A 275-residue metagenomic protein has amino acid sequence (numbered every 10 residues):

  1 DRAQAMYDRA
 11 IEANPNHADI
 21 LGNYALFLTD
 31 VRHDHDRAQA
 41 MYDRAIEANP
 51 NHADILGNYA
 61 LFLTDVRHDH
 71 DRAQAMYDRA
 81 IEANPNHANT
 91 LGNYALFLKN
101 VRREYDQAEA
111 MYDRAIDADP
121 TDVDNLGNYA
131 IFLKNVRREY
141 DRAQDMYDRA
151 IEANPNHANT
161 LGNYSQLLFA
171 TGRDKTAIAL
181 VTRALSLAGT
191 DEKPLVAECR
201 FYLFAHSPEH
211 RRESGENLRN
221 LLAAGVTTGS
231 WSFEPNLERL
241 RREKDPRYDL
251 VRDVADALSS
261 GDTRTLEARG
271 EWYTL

Functional and structural regions predicted by a protein language model:
Q4-M6, E12, Q74, N89 (+4 more regions): Intrinsic-disorder/low-complexity detector
A5-R9, H35-I46, H70-I81, D106-I116 (+5 more regions): Alpha-helical repeat scaffolds
P15, P50, P85, P120 (+3 more regions): Short coil turns that delineate tetratricopeptide repeat
D19-D30, D54-D65, N89-N100, D124-N135 (+3 more regions): Conserved alpha-helical positions within TPR/SEL1-like repeat arrays
V31-R32, V66-R67, V101-R102, V136-R137 (+2 more regions): Structural motif corresponding to the intra-repeat A-B loop/turn of tetratricopeptide repeats
D124-V136, Y140, Y147, N154-L195: Eukaryotic tandem repeat interaction scaffolds
A158, G162-A170, E192-E209, N220-L275: Alpha-helical solenoid repeat scaffolds
